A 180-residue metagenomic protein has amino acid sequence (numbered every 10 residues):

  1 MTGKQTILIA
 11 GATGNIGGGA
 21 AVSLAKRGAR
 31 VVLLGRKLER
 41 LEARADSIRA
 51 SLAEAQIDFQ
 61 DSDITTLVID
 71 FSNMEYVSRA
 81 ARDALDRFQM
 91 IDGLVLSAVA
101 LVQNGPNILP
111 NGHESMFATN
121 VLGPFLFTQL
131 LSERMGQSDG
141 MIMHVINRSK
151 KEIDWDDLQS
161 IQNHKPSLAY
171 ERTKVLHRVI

Functional and structural regions predicted by a protein language model:
T6-I9, L94-V95, I142: Conserved hydrophobic beta-strands of the Rossmann-like cofactor-binding core in SDR/related NAD(P)H-dependent
T13-G14: Conserved glycine-rich cofactor-binding loop
R27-A43: Conserved glycine-rich Rossmann-like NAD(P)H-binding loop of the short-chain dehydrogenase/reductase
L52-E75: Rossmann-fold cofactor-recognition segment
T65-V68, E75-Q89: Conserved amphipathic alpha-helix within the SDR
R79-D86, Q103-N104, N111-A118: Active-site Tyr-X3-Lys motif and surrounding loop/helix of classical short-chain dehydrogenase/reductase
A100, N104, E114, G136-I180: Catalytic loop of short-chain dehydrogenase/reductase
V121-L122: Ankyrin-repeat alpha-helix packing hotspot
